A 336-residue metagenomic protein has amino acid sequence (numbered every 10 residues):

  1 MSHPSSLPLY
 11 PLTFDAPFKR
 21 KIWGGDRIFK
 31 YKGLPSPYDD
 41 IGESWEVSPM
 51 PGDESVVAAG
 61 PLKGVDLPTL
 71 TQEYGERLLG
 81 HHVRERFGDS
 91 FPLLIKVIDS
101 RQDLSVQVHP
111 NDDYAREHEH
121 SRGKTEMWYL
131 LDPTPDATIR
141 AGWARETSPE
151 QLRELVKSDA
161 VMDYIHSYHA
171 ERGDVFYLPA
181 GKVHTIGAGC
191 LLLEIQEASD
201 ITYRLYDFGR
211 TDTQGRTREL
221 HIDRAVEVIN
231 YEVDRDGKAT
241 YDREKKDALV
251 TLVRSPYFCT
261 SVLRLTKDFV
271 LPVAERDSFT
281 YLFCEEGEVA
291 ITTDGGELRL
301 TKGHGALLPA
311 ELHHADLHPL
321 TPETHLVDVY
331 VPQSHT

Functional and structural regions predicted by a protein language model:
M1-T147, D207-R235, T260, Q333-T336: Transition-metal
G88-S90, I98-D103, D112, R122 (+5 more regions): Ligand-binding loop in jelly-roll beta-barrel domains
E154-V161, E286-A290: Short, structured beta-strand/loop micro-motifs enriched in basic residues and often containing a Trp
V156-Y164, V175-Y177, V183-D236: An exposed, glycine/acidic-rich loop-and-rim segment of catalytic or binding clefts
I165-Y177, T293-L312: Short acidic-glycine-tyrosine-enriched beta hairpin
Y203-R276: C-terminal amphipathic alpha-helical segment
F269-L271, G287-T292: Short beta-strand segments in beta-sandwich/barrel cores
L282: Structured binding elements
